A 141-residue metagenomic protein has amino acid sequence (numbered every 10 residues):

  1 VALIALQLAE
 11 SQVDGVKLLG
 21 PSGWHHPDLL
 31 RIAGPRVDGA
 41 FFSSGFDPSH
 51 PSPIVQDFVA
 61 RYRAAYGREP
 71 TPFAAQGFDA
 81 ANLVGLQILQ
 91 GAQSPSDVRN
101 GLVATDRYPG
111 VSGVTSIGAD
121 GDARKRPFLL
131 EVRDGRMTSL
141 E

Functional and structural regions predicted by a protein language model:
V1-E141: Extracytosolic ligand-binding ectodomains
